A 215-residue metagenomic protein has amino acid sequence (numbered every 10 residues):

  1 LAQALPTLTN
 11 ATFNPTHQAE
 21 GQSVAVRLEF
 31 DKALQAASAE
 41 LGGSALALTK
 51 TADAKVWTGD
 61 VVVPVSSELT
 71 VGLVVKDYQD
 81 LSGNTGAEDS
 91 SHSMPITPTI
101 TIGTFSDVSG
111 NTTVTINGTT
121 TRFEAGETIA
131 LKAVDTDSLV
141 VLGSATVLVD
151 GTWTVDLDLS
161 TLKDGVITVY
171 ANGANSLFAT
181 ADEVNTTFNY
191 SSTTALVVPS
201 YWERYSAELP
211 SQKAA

Functional and structural regions predicted by a protein language model:
L1-T115, E124-E127, D135-E183, T193-W202 (+1 more regions): Non-catalytic beta-sheet/beta-sandwich ligand-binding modules that flank or precede catalytic cores
T121: Short, flexible micro-motifs
T187-Y190: Beta-strand-rich recognition domains
